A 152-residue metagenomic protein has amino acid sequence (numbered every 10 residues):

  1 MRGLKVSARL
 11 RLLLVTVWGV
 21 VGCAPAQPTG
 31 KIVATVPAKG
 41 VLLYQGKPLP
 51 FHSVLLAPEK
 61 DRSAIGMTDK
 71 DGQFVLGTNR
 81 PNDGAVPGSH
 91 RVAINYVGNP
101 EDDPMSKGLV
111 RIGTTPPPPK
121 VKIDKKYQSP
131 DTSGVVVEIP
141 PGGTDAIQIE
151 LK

Functional and structural regions predicted by a protein language model:
R2-L13: Bacterial N-terminal signal peptides that target proteins for export
G19-G22: C-terminal motif of bacterial Sec signal peptides marking the signal peptidase cleavage site
A24-K152: Beta-strand-dominated extracellular/periplasmic modules and repeats in secreted or surface-exposed proteins
